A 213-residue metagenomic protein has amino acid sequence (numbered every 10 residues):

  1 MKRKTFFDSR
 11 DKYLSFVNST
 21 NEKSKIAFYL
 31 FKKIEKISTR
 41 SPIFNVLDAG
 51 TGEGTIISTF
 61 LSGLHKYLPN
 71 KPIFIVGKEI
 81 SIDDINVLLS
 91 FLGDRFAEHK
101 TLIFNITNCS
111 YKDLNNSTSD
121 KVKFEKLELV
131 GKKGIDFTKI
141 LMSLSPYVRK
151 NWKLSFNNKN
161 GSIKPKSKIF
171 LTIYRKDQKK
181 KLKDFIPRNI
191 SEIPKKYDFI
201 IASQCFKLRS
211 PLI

Functional and structural regions predicted by a protein language model:
M1-I43: Class I SAM-dependent methyltransferase Rossmann-like catalytic core, especially the SAM/SAH-binding loop
N21, K25, T55, K195 (+1 more regions): Short, well-structured alpha-helical interface segments that form or flank functional binding sites
A27-K32, S58-L61, K183-I186, P211-I213: Well-ordered, non-membrane alpha-helical segments in soluble/globular domains
T39, T59-P194: Class I S-adenosyl-L-methionine-dependent methyltransferase module
S41-T55, I75-V76: Conserved class I S-adenosyl-L-methionine
F44, K195-D198: Conserved acidic residues
G52-I56, S81-D83, Q204-L212: Short acidic, S/G/P-rich loop/turn micro-motifs used as interaction or catalytic elements
I201: A conserved beta-strand element that flanks and buttresses the S-adenosyl-L-methionine
